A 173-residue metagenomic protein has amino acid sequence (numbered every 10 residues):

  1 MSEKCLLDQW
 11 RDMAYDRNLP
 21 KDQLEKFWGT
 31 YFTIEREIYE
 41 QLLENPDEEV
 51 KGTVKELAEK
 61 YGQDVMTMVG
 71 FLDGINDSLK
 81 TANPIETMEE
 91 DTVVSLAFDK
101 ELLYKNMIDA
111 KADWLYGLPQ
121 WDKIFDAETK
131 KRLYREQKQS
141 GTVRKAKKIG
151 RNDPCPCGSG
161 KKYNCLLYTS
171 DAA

Functional and structural regions predicted by a protein language model:
E3-G141: Extended alpha-helical interaction scaffolds used for oligomerization/partner binding
K148-K161: Short Cys/His-rich zinc-binding micro-motifs
Y163-L167: Cysteine-rich micro-motifs
Y168-A173: Conserved small/polar residues in nucleotide/adenosyl-binding loops
